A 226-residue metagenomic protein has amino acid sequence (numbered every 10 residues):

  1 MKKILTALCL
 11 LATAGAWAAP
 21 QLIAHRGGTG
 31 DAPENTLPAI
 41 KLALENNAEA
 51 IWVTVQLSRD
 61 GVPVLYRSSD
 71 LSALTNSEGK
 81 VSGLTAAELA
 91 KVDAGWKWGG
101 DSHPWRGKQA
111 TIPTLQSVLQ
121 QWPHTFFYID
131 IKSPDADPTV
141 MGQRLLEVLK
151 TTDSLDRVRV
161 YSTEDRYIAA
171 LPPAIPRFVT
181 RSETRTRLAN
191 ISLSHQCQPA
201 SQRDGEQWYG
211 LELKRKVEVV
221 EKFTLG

Functional and structural regions predicted by a protein language model:
I4-T13: Sec-dependent N-terminal signal peptides
C9, W17-G226: Phosphate-group recognition and catalysis centered on beta-loop-alpha active-site segments
